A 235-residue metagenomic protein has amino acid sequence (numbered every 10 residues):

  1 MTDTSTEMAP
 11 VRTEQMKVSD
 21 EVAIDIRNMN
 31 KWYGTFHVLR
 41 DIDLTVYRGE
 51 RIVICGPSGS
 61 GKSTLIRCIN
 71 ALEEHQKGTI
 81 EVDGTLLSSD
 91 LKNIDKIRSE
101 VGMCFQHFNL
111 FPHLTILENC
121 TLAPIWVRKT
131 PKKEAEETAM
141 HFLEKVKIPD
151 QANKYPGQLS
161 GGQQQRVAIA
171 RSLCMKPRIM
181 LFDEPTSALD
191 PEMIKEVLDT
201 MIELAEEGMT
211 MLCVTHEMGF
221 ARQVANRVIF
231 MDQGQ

Functional and structural regions predicted by a protein language model:
M1-N30: ABC-family P-loop ATPase nucleotide-binding domain
S19-R27, K31-Q233: ABC family nucleotide-binding domain
